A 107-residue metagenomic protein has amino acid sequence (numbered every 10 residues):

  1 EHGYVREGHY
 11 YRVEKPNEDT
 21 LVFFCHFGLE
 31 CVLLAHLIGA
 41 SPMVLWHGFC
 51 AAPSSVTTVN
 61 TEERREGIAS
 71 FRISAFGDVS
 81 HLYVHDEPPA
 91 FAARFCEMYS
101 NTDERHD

Functional and structural regions predicted by a protein language model:
E1-H2: Phosphate-handling substructures
V5-H9: A short, well-structured juxtamembrane/interface segment
Y10-D19, A35-D107: Acidic, low-complexity terminal tails and accessory targeting/binding regions of phosphate-metabolizing enzymes
P16-C25, L29: Beta-strand elements within well-structured catalytic alpha/beta cores of enzymes that handle phosphate/sulfate esters
